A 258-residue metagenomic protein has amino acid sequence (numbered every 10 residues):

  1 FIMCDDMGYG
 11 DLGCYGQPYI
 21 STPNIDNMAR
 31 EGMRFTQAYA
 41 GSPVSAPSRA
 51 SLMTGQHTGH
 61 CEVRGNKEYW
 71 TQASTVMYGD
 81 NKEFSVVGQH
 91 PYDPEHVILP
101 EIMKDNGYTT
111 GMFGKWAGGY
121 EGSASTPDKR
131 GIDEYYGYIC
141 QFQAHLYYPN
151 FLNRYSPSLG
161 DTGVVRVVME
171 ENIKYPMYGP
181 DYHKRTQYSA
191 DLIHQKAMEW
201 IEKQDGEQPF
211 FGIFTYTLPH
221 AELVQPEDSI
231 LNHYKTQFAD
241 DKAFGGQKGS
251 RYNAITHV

Functional and structural regions predicted by a protein language model:
F1-G8, N27-M28, L52-T54, M103 (+1 more regions): Beta-strand elements within well-structured catalytic alpha/beta cores of enzymes that handle phosphate/sulfate esters
F1-M33, W116: Active-site-proximal N-terminal segment of extracellular/periplasmic enzymes that hydrolyze or transfer
G8, S21-N24, E31, R49 (+7 more regions): Stable alpha-helical elements in mature extracytoplasmic
Q17-T22, Y39-V44, W70, V86-V97 (+2 more regions): A short beta-strand-to-alpha-helix junction
R34, T109: Residue-level detector of anion-binding/catalytic polar loops
A40-G65: Active-site nucleophile/metal-coordination loop of metallo-enzymes that catalyze phosphate/sulfate and related
G65-Y108, W116-F210, Y216-Q225, A239: Formylglycine-dependent
Y147, D228-V258: Extended hydrophobic/aromatic segments used for targeting, binding, or gating
